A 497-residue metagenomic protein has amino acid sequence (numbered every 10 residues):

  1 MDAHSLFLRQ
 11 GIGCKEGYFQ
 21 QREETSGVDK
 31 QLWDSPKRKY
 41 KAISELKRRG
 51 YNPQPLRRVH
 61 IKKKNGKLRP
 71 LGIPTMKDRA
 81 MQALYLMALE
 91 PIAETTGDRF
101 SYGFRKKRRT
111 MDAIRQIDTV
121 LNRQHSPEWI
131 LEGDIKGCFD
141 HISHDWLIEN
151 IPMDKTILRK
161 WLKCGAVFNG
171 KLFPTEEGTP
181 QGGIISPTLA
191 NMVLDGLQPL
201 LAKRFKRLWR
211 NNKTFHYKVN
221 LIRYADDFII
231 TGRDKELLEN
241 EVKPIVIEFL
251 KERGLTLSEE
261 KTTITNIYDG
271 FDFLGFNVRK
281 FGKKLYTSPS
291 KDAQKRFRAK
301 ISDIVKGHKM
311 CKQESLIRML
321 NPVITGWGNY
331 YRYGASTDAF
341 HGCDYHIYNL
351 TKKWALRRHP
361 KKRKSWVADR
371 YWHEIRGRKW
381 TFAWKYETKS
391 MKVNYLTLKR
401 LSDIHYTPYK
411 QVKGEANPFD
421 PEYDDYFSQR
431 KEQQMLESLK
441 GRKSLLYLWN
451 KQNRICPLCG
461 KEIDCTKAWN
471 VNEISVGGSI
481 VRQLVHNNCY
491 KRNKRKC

Functional and structural regions predicted by a protein language model:
M1-Y40: Non-catalytic, polymerase-adjacent accessory regions of viral genome-replication enzymes
Q21-L32, Q54-A80, T96-R108, L131-E132 (+2 more regions): Short, conserved non-catalytic motifs in the polymerase core
E45, R49, R99-F100, D112 (+2 more regions): Conserved polymerase palm-domain catalytic core
K163, N169, R253-R318, P322-W327: A conserved non-catalytic segment of reverse transcriptases and RNA-directed RNA polymerases corresponding to the late
I304-S365: Right-hand nucleic-acid polymerase module
H346-L350, A355-S444, I455: Extended C-terminal regions of large enzymes
W449-R454, R482: Short metal-coordination and nucleic-acid-contact micro-motifs, chiefly zinc-binding Cys/His arrays
K461-C497: Histidine-centered nuclease catalytic patch
